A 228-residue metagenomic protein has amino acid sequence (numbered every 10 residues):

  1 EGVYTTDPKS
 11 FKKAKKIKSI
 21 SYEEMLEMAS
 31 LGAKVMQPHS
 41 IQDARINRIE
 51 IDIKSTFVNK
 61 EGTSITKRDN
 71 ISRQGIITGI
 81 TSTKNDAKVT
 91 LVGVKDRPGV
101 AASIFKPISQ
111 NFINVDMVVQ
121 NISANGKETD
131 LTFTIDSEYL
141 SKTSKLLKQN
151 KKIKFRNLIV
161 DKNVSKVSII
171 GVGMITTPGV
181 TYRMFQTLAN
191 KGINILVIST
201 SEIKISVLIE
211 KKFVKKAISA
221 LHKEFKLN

Functional and structural regions predicted by a protein language model:
E1-N228: C-terminal catalytic "cap/lid" subdomain
